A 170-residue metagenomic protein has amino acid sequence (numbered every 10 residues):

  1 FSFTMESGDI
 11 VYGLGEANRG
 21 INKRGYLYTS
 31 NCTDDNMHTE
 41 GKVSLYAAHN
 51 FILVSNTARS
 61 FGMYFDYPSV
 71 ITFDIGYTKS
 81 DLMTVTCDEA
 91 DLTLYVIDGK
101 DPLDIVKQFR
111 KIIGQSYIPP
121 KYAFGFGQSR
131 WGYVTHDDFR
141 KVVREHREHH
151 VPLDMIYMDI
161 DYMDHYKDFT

Functional and structural regions predicted by a protein language model:
F1-A123, R130-G132, H136, V143-E148: Catalytic and substrate-binding clefts that recognize carbohydrates or anionic sugar/phosphate headgroups
Y122-S129, D154-M158: Hydrophobic faces of well-ordered beta-strands that scaffold small-molecule active sites in alpha/beta enzyme cores
F139-V143, H150-Y157: Long amphipathic alpha-helical segments
P152-T170: Aromatic- and carboxylate-enriched substrate-binding clefts and catalytic-loop regions of carbohydrate-active enzymes
